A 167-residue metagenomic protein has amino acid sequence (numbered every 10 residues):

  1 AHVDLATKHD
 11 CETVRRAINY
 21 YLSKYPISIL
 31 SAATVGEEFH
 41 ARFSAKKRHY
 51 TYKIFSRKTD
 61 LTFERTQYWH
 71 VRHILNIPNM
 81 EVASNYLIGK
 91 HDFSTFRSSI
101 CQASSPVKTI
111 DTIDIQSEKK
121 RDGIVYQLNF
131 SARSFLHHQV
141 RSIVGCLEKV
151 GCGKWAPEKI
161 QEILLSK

Functional and structural regions predicted by a protein language model:
A1-K167: Structured-RNA-binding interfaces characteristic of tRNA pseudouridine synthases
